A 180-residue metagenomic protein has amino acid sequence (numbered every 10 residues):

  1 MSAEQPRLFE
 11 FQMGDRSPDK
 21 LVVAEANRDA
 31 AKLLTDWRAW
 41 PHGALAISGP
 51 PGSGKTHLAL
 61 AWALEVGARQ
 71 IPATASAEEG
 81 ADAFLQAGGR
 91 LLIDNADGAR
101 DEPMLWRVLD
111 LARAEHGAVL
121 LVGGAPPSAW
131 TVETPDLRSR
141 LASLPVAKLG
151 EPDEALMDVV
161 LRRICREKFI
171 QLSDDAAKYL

Functional and structural regions predicted by a protein language model:
M1-P41: A short, basic N-terminal segment
H42-L58: Walker A/P-loop nucleotide-binding motif
A63-T74: Post-Walker A helix-loop "phosphate-sensing" segment adjacent to the P-loop in P-loop NTPases
F84-M104, E115-A125: Conserved P-loop NTPase "ATPase switch" module shared by AAA+ and STAND
P127-A142: Short regulatory helix/loop adjacent to the ATP-binding pocket of P-loop NTPases
L144, V159-Q171: Conserved AAA+ ATPase "sensor/coupling" helix adjacent to the nucleotide-binding pocket
L144-L156: Conserved AAA+ ATPase "SRH/arginine-finger" region at the nucleotide-binding site
M157-D158, Q171-L180: Short conserved motifs of the RecA-like P-loop NTPase core
